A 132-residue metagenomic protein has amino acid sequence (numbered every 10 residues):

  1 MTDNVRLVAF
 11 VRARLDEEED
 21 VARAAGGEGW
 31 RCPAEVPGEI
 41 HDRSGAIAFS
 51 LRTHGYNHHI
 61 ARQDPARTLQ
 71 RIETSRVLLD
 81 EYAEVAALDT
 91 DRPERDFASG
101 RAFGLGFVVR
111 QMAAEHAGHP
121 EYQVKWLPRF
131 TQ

Functional and structural regions predicted by a protein language model:
M1-N57, E73-D80, M112-Q132: Extreme N-terminal leader/activation tails
V5, A9, R62, S99: Charge-dense, low-complexity intrinsically disordered segments
E19-A22, D64-R101: Amphipathic alpha-helical oligomerization segments
P33, I60, D64-R67: Short, well-structured hydrophobic secondary-structure segments
D89, E94-Q123: Short loop/turn elements at secondary-structure junctions
